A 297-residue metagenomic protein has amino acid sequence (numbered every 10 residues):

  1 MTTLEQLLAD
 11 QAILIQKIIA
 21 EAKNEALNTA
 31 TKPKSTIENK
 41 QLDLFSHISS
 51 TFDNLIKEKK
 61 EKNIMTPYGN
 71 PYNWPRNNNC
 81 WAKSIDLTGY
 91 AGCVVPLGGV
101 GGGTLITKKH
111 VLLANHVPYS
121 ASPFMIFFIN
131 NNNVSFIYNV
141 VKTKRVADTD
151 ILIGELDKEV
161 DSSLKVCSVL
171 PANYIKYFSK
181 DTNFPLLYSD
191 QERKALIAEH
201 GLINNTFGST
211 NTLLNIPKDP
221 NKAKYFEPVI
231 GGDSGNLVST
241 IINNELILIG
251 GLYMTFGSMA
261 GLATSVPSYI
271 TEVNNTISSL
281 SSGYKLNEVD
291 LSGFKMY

Functional and structural regions predicted by a protein language model:
L7, A12-L14, I18-I19, K32-I64 (+4 more regions): C-terminal subregion of chymotrypsin/trypsin-like serine protease catalytic domains
T66-L97, S168-S179, I203-Y225, S282-M296: Surface-exposed intrinsically disordered loops and tails
G69, N73-K142, S234, Y253-P267: Catalytic histidine site
T107, S122, D148-L152, T182 (+3 more regions): Residues that flank catalytic or metal-binding motifs in active/ligand-binding sites
A114-H116, G154-K158, L187-Q191, D233 (+1 more regions): Active-site-proximal beta-strand/loop segments in catalytic clefts of secreted hydrolases
F127-I129, S189, S239-I241: A generic structural motif
N139-R145, T149-L213, F226-P228: Active-site substrate-binding loop(s) of clan PA
